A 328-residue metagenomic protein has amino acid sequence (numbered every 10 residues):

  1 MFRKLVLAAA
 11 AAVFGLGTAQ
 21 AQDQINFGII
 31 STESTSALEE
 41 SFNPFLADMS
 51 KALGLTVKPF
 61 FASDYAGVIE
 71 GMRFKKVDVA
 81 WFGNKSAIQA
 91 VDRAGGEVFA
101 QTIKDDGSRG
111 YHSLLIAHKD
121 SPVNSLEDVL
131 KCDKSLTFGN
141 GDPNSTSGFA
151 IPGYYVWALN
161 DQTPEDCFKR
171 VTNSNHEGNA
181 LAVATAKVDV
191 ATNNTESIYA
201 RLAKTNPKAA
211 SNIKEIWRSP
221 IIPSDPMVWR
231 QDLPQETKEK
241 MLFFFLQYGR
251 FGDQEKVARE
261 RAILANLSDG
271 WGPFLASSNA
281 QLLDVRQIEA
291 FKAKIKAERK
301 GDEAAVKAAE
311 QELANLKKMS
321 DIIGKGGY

Functional and structural regions predicted by a protein language model:
M1-L7: Bacterial N-terminal signal peptides that target proteins for export
A8-G15: Bacterial N-terminal signal peptides
L16-A21: Sec/Tat signal peptide C-region and signal peptidase I cleavage site
Q22, E33-S34, L38-P44, T237-Y328: An extracytoplasmic/periplasmic, membrane-proximal ligand-sensing/linker region
D23-S50, A62, K85, D105-T185 (+1 more regions): Bilobed "Venus flytrap"/periplasmic-binding protein-like clamshell domains and structurally analogous long
N26, I30-S31, L38, K104-L114 (+2 more regions): Periplasmic-binding protein-like
A66-A80, R93, Y111, H176-A191 (+1 more regions): Short helices/loops that flank or line small-molecule/ion binding pockets
N84-A94, W157-A158, A184-T185, D189-A210: A ligand-binding cleft/hinge motif common to bilobed small-molecule-binding domains
